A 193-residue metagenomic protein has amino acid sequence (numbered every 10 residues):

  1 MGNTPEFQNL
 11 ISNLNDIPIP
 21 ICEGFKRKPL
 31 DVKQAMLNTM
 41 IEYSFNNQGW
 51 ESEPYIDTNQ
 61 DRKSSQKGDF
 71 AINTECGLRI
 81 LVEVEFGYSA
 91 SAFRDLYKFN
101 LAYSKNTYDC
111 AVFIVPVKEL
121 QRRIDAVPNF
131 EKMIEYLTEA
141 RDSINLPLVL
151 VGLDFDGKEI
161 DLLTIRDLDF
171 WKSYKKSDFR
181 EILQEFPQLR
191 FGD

Functional and structural regions predicted by a protein language model:
M1-L10, E131-D193: Non-catalytic C-terminal interaction segments of nucleic acid-processing enzymes
M1-T58, G192: Interdomain/boundary linker segments immediately adjacent to catalytic/signaling cores
R27-D31, T39-C76, Y88-Y97, S104: Active-site metal-binding core of divalent-cation-utilizing nuclease and nuclease-like domains
S52, D109, L148: Hydrophobic anchor at the start of a short beta-strand that flanks the dinucleotide cofactor-binding loop
N59, Y88, K118, F155-G157: Residue-level detector of flexible, active-site-proximal loop/helix-junction positions within diverse enzyme catalytic
R79-I80, C110: Structural motif
L81-E85: Short catalytic-loop micro-motif centered on adjacent basic/acidic residues
F86-D142: Catalytic cores of nucleic-acid endonucleases
